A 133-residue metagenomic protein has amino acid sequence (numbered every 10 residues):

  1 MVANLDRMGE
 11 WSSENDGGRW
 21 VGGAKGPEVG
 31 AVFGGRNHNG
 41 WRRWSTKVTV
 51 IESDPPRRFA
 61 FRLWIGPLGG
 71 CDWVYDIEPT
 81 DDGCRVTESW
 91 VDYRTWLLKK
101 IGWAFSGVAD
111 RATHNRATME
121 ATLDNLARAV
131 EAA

Functional and structural regions predicted by a protein language model:
M1-K25, N125, E131-A132: Hydrophobic ligand-binding cavity/cleft-lining segments
G9-E14, N37-W41, E88-W90: Short acidic/polar alpha-helix capping motifs at helix-coil junctions
G18-W20, G34, D72-V74: Short structured motifs
K25-P27, I51-R58, D76-R85, R128-A133: A short, structured loop/turn motif at beta-sheet edges
E28, F33, K47-V48, T87-S89: C-terminal and inter-domain tail/linker signature
A31-H38, A60-G66: Short beta-strand segments that buttress and anchor functional surface loops
R42-S45, G69-G70: Short coil-to-beta-strand transition motifs
L63-A121, L126: Beta-strand/loop substructures that line and gate deep hydrophobic ligand-binding cavities in soluble
